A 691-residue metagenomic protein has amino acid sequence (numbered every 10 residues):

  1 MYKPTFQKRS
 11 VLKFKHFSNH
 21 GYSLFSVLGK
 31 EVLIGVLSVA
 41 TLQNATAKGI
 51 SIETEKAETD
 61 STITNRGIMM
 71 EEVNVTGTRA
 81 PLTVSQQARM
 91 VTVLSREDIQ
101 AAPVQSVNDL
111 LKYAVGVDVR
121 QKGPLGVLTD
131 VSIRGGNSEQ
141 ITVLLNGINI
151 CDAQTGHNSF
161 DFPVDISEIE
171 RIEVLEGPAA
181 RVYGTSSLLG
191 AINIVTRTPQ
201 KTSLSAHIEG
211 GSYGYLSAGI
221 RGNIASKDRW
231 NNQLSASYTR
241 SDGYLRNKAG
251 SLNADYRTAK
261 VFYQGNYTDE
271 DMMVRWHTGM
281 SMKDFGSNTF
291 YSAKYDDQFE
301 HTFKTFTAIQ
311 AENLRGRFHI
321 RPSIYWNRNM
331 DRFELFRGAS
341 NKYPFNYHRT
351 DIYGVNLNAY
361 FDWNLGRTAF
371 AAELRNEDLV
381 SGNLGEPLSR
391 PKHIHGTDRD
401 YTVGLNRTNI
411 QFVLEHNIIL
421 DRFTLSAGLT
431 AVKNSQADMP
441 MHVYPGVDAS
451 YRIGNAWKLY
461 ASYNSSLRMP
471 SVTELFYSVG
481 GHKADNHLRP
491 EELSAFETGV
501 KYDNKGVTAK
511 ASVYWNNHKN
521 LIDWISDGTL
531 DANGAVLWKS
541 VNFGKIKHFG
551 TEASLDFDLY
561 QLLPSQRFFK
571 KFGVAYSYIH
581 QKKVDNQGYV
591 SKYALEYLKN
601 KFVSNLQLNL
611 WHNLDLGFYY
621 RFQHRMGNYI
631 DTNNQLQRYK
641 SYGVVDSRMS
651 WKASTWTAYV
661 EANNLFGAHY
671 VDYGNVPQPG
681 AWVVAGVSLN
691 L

Functional and structural regions predicted by a protein language model:
E53, S241-K248, L252-T258, M272-I352: Flexible loop and strand-edge segments within Gram-negative outer membrane beta-barrel domains
M69-Q100, D130: N-terminal periplasmic "start-of-domain" segments of outer-membrane beta-barrel proteins
N108, K112-I148: Extracytoplasmic beta-strand/coil segments of soluble accessory domains associated with Gram-negative outer-membrane
N149-E176: Short acidic/polar hinge/loop motifs at secondary-structure boundaries that mediate gating or recognition
I166-S203, F557-D558, L563: A beta-strand signature from Gram-negative outer-membrane beta-barrel systems, especially the internal plug domain
A191, T196-A225, A236, S251-A254: Short strand-turn segments of transmembrane beta-barrel domains in outer membranes, especially the first one or two
S292-L314, H348-T350, D438, R452 (+4 more regions): Outer-membrane beta-barrel signature, preferentially recognizing the C-terminal barrel domain of Gram-negative
I419-T424, W515-N517, K539-G627, S688: Gram-negative outer-membrane beta-barrel transporters
